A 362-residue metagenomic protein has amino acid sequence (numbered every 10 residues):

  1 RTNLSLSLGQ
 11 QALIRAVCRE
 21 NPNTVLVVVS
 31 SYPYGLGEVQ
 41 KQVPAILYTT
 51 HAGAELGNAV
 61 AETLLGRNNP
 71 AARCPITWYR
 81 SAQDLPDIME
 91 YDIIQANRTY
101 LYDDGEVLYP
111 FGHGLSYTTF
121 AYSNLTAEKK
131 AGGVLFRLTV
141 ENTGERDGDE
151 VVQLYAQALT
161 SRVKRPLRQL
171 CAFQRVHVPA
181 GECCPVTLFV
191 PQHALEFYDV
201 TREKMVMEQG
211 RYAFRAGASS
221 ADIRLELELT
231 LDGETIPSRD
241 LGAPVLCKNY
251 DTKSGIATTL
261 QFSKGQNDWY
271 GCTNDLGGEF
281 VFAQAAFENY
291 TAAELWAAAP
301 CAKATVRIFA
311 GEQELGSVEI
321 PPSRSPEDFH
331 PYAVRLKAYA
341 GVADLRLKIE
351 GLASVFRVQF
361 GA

Functional and structural regions predicted by a protein language model:
R1-K41: Hydrophobic helix-and-loop "lid/oligomerization" segment in the mid-to-C-terminal part of catalytic domains
L8, K130, A180, E208-Q209 (+2 more regions): Surface-exposed loops/turns
V29-D149, Y155, R175, A180 (+4 more regions): Secreted, periplasmic, or luminal enzymes acting at the cell surface/secretory milieu
L85, A156-A172, G316-S317: Short aromatic-acidic-glycine turn motif
V140-N142, V190, A297: Hydrophobic beta-strand positions in extracellular immunoglobulin-like domains
R162-V200: Intrinsically disordered, low-complexity Pro/Gly/Ser/Thr-rich segments with frequent PxxP/GP/PP motifs and embedded
F189-A218: Short, surface-exposed ligand- or partner-binding patches at beta-edge/loop junctions that are enriched in aromatics
R211-A213, S220-R224, T230-A362: Extracytoplasmic
